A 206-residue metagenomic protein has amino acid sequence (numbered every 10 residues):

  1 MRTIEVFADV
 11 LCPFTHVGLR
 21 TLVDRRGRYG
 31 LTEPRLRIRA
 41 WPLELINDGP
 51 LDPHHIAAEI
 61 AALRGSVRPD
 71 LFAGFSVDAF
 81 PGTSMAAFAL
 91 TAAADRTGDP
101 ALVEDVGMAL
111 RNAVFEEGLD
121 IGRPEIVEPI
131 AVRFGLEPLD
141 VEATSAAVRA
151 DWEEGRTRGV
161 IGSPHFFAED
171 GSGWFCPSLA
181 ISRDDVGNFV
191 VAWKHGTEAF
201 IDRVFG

Functional and structural regions predicted by a protein language model:
M1-E5: Extreme N-terminal starter segment of soluble prokaryotic enzymes
A8-L11: Short pre-active-site segment immediately N-terminal to redox-active cysteine/selenocysteine motifs in thiol-based
F14: Short, cysteine/histidine-rich loop/knuckle motifs that typically chelate Zn2+
V17-E117, F200: Structural alpha/beta surface segment adjacent to cysteine/selenocysteine redox centers across thiol/disulfide enzymes
G18-G27, A109-G206: C-terminal cap of thioredoxin/glutaredoxin-like
